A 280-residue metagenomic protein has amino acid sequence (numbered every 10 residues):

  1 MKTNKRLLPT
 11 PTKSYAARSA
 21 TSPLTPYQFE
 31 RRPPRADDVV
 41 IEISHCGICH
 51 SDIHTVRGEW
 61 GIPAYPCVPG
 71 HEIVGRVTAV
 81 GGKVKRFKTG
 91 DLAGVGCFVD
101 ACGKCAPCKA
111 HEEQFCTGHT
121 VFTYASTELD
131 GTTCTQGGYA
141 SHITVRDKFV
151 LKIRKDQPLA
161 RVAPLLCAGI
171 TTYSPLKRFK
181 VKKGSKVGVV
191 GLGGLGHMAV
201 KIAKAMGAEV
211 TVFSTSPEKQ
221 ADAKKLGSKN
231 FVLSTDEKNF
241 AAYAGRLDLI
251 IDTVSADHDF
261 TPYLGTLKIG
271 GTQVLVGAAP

Functional and structural regions predicted by a protein language model:
M1-V74, G137, S141-V145, F149 (+1 more regions): Short N-terminal strand-loop motif that marks the start of NAD(P)H/FAD-dependent oxidoreductase cofactor-binding domains
E30-C46, E59-K109, Q114, Q136 (+1 more regions): Glycine-rich beta-strand-centered segment in the early N-terminal region that forms part of a ligand/cofactor-binding
L92, K186, G271-T272: Short glycine-centered segments of the SAM/dcSAM-binding site in methyltransferase folds
C102-V190: NAD(P)H dinucleotide-binding glycine-rich loop of Rossmann-like/cofactor-binding domains, especially the beta1-alpha1
A168, G191-L195, A278: Glycine-rich Rossmann-fold phosphate-binding loop(s) that bind the pyrophosphate of adenine dinucleotide cofactors
K183-L192, H197, I202-T261: Adenosine-nucleotide cofactor-binding segment
V254-P280: Glycine-rich phosphate-binding loop and adjacent beta-alpha segment of Rossmann(oid) nucleotide-cofactor-binding
